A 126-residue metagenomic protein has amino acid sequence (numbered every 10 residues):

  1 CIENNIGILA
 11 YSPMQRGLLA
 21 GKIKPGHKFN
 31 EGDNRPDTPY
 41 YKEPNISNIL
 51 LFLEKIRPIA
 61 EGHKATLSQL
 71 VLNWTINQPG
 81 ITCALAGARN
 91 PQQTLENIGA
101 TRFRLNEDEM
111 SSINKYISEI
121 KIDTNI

Functional and structural regions predicted by a protein language model:
C1, T94-N97, I113: Hydrophobic packing residues within well-ordered alpha-helices of enzyme cores
I2-I59, N125-I126: Glycine-rich, positively charged active-site loop/lid region within alpha/beta enzyme cores that binds and organizes
E3, P25, A100-R104, E119: A short linear boundary/processing microfeature
P13-M14, P44-R102: Conserved short secondary-structure transition element at the edge of the structured enzyme core that lines
T82-N90, I117-I126: Short amphipathic alpha-helical segments at helix boundaries and their inter-helical linkers
R104-D123: Extended hydrophobic/aromatic segments used for targeting, binding, or gating
